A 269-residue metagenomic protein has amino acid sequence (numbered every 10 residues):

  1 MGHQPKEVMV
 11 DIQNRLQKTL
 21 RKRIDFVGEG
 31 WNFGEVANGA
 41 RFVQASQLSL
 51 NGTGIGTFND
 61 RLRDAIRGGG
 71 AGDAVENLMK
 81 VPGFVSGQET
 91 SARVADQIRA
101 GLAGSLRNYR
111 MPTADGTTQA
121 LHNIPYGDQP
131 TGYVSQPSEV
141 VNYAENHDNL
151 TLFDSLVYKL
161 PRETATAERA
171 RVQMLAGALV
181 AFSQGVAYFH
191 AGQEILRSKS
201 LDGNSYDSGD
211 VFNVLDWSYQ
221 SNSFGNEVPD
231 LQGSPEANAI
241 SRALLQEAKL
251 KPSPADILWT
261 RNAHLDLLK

Functional and structural regions predicted by a protein language model:
G2-Y133, Q193-S241: Active-site-proximal helices and loops of the catalytic beta/alpha 8
G127, G132-K269: Loop/helix patches that line or flank the sugar-binding groove of alpha-linked glycan CAZymes
